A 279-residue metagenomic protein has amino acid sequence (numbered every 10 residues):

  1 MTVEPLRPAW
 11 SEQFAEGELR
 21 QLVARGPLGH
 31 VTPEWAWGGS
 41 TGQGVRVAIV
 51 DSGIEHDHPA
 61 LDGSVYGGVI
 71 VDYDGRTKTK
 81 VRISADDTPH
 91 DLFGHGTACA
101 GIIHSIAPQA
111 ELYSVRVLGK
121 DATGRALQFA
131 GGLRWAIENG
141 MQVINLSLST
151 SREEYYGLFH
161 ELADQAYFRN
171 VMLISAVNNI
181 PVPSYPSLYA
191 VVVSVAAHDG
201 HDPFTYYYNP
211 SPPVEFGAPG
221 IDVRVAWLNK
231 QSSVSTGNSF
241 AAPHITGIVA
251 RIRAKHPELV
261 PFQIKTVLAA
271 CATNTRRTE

Functional and structural regions predicted by a protein language model:
T2-I106, A110: Active-site core segment of subtilase-fold serine proteases
W35-G42, G124-N145, Y156-V171, I180-S194 (+1 more regions): Mature extracellular/periplasmic domains of secretome proteins
V50, A166-R169, I174-A176, V195-H198 (+2 more regions): Generic beta-sheet signal
D51, I144, I248: Divalent metal-coordination and catalytic microenvironments
E55, V71-D72, L118, H201 (+3 more regions): Active-site/binding-pocket entry motifs
R82-S151, K255-H256, L268-A272: Subtilisin-like peptidase catalytic core
S184-A254, E258: Extracellular S/T/G-rich loop segment that most often corresponds to the catalytic His/Ser-adjacent loop
E258-E279: An often Trp-containing, charged/polar helix-loop segment at the C-terminal end of enzyme catalytic cores
